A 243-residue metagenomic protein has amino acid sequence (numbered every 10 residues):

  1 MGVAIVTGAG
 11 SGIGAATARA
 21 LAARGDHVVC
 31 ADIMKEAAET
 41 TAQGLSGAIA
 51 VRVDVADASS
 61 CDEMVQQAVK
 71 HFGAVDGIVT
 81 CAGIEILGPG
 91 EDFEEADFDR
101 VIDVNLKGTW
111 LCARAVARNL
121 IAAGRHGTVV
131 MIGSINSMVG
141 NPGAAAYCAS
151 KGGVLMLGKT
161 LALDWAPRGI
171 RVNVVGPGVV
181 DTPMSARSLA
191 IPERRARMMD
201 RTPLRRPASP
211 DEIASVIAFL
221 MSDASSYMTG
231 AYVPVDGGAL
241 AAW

Functional and structural regions predicted by a protein language model:
V79, A166, R171, M228-G230: Short, small/polar-rich loop/turn modules that mediate ligand/substrate recognition or access, typified
P89-G90, E94-I102, M198: Substrate-binding pocket helix/loop in short-chain dehydrogenase/reductase
E91, V139-A145, P167-R168, R205 (+1 more regions): Active-site loop immediately N-terminal to the catalytic Tyr-X3-Lys motif of short-chain dehydrogenase/reductase
A113, S150, G158: Active-site helix of classical SDR
R118, L163-P167, S226: Alpha-helical segment proximal to the catalytic Tyr-Lys
S134: Residue(s) in the substrate-gating loop at a strand-loop-helix junction that position the organic substrate next
V139, A218, T229-W243: Short C-terminal tail/terminal secondary-structure segment of NAD(P)H-dependent dehydrogenase/reductase domains
